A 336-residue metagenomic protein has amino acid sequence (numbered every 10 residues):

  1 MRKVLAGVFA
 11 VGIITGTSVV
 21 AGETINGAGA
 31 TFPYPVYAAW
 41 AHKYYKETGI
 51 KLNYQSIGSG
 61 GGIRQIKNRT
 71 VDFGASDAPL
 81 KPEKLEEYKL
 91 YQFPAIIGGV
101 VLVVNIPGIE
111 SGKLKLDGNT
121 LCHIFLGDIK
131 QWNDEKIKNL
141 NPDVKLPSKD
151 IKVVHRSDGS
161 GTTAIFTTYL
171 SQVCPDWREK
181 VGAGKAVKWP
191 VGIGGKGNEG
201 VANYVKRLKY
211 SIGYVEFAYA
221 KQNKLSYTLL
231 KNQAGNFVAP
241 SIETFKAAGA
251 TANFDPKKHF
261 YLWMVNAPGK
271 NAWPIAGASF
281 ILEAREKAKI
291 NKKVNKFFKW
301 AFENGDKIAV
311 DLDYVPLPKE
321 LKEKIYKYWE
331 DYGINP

Functional and structural regions predicted by a protein language model:
M1-V4: Positively charged n-region of N-terminal signal peptides that target proteins for export
A6-G16: Bacterial N-terminal signal peptides
A21-P336: Flexible loop/hinge segments at secondary-structure junctions
